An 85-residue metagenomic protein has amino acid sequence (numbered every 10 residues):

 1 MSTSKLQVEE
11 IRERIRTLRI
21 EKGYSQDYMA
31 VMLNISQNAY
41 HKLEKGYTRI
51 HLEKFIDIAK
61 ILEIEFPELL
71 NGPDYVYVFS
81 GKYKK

Functional and structural regions predicted by a protein language model:
M1-E21: A short, Lys/Arg-rich alpha-helix, primarily the initiator
M1-S2, K60, L70-K85: Short, charged recognition helix plus adjacent turn of helix-turn-helix-like nucleic-acid-binding domains
R14, S25, H51-K54, E65: Residues that mark the N-terminal boundary/hinge immediately upstream of a DNA-recognition element
I20, N34, K45-Y47, D74: Residue-level detection of the helix-turn-helix DNA-binding "recognition helix"
I20, V31, K60: Alpha-helical residues within the helix-turn-helix
G23-K42: Short alpha-helical DNA-recognition segment
Y47-K60: Short, basic-rich loop-to-helix N-cap that marks the start of a DNA-contacting helix
